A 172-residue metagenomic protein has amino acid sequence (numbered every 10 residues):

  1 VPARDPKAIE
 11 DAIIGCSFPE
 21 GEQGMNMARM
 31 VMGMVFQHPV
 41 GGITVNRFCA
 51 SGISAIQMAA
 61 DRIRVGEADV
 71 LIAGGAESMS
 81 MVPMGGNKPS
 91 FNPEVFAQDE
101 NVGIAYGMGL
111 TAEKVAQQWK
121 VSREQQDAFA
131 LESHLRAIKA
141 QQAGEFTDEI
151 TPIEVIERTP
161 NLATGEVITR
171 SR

Functional and structural regions predicted by a protein language model:
V1, M34-Q37, P93: Short catalytic helix/loop segments, enriched in acidic residues and glycine and frequently bearing histidine
V1-A8, V115, W119-K120: Phosphate/pyrophosphate-binding loops at sites that engage ATP/ADP/AMP, CoA/4′-phosphopantetheine, polyphosphate
A3, Q125-R172: N-terminal extracellular/periplasmic Venus flytrap/periplasmic-binding protein-like
P6, A12, C16-D69, G103-L110: Conserved catalytic cysteine-centered active-site region of acyl-thioester-dependent Claisen-condensing enzymes
C16, G75, E157: Residues that line or immediately flank small-molecule/substrate-binding pockets and catalytic motifs
Q23-G24, M81-M84, E157: Short glycine-/acidic-enriched loop or helix-start segments at secondary-structure transitions that form or flank
R47-A76, A116-F146: Active-site-proximal alpha-helical scaffold in enzymes
V65-W119, R170-R172: Flexible glycine-/small-residue-enriched beta->alpha junction loops that bind anionic phosphate/pyrophosphate groups
